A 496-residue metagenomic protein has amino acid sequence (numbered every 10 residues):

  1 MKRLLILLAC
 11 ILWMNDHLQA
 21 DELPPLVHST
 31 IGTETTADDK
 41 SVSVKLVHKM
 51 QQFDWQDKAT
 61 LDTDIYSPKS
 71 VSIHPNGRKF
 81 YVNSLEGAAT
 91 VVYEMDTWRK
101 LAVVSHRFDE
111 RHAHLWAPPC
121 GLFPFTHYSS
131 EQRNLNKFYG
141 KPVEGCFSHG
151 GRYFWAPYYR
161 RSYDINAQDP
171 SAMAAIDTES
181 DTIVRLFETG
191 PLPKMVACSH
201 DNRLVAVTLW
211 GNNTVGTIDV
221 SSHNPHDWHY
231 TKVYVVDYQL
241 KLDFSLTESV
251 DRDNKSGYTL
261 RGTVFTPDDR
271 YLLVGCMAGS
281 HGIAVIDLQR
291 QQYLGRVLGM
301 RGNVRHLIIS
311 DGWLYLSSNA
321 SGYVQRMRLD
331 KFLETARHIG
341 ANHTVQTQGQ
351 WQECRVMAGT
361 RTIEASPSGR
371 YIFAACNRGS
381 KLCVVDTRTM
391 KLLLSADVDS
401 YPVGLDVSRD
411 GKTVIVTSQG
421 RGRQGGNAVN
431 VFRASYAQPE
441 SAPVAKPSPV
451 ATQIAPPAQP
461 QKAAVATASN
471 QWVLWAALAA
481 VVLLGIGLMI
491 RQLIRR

Functional and structural regions predicted by a protein language model:
M1-L4, R491-R496: Positively charged n-region of N-terminal signal peptides that target proteins for export
K2, S469-L474: Structural motif marking the loop-to-transmembrane transition
L4-L12: Sec-dependent N-terminal signal peptides
A9-C10, A477-G485: Core hydrophobic alpha-helical membrane-spanning segments
L12, G487-I494: Juxtamembrane cytosolic interface motif at the C-terminal end of transmembrane helices
L12-Q19: C-terminal segment of classical bacterial N-terminal signal peptides
D21-N470, V481-M489: Predominantly soluble domains enriched in secretory-pathway, periplasmic, or organellar proteins
